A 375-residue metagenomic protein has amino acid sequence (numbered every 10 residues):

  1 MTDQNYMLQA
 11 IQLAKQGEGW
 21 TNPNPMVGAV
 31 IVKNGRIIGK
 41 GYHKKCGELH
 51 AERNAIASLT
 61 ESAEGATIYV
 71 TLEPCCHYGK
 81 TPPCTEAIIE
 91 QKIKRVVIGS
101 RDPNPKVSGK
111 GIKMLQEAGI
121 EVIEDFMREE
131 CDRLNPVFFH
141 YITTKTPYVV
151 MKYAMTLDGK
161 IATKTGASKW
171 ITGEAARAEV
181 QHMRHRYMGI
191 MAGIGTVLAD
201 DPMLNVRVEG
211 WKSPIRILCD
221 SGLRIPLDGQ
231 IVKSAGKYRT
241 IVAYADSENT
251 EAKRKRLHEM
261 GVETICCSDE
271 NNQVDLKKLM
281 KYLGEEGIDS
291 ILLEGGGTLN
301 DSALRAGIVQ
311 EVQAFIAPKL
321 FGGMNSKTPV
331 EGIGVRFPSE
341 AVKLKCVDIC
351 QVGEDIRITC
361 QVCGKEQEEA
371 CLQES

Functional and structural regions predicted by a protein language model:
D3-L8, L13-G17, N22-N24, A63 (+3 more regions): Enzymes that bind and transform nitrogen-containing heteroaromatic metabolites
L8, Q12-K15, G39, H50-R53 (+4 more regions): A broad detector of short, well-ordered amphipathic alpha-helices that serve as recognition/interaction surfaces
A10-A14, A29, N34-G41, E130-T143 (+1 more regions): A short, flexible N-terminal coil/short beta segment enriched in small residues
G19-T21, I112, F126-A154: Proteins enriched for Cys/Gly/acidic motifs involved in redox and nucleic-acid/cofactor modification
P25-V27, M127-E130, G295: Short, conserved alpha-helical segments within structured domains
M26-G35, Y153-A154, I358: Short beta-strand scaffold segments in enzyme catalytic cores
I31-E130, I215, I241, D246-E248 (+1 more regions): Zn2+-dependent cytidine deaminase-like catalytic core
